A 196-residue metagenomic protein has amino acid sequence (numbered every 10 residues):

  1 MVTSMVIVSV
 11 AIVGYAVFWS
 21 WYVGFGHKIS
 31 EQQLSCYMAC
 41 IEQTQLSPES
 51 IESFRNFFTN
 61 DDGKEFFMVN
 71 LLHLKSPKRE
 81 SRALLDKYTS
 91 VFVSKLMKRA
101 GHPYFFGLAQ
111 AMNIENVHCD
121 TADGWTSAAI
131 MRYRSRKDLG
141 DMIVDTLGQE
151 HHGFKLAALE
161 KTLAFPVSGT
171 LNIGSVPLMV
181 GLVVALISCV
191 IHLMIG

Functional and structural regions predicted by a protein language model:
V2-W125, S168-G196: Short S/T/G/P-rich N-terminal loop/turn motif that feeds into the first structured element of a domain
E80, R134-H151: Short amphipathic alpha-helices within nucleic acid-binding modules
A122-R136: Hydrophobic alpha-helical transmembrane segments
H151-V167: Conserved short beta-strand edge segments in small beta-sheet-based binding/regulatory domains
